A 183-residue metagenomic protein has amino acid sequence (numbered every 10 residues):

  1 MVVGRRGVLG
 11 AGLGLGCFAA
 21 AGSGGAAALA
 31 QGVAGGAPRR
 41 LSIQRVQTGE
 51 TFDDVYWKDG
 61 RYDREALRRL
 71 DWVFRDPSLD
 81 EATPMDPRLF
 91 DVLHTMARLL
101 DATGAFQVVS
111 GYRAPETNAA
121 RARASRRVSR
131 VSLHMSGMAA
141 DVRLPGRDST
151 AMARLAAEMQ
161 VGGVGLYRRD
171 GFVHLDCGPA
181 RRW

Functional and structural regions predicted by a protein language model:
M1-A19, S23: N-terminal secretory signal peptides and thylakoid transit peptides that target proteins across membranes
A20-D54: C-terminal segment of N-terminal export signals and the immediately downstream linker at the start of the mature
R39-Q44, R127-W183: Catalytic cores and adjacent binding grooves of peptidoglycan-active enzymes
R45-Q47, Y56-K58, S110-Y112, L144-G146 (+1 more regions): A mature extracytoplasmic/lumenal domain signature
V46, V73, V92-T103, A124-R127 (+2 more regions): Structured segments of extracytoplasmic/periplasmic soluble domains in secreted or envelope-associated proteins
D59-V109: Active-site acidic/histidine clusters and adjacent loop/turn architecture that either coordinate catalytic ions
A105-A119: Acidic helix-start/capping segments at beta-turn-to-alpha-helix junctions
E116-S132: Charged, often glycine-rich, active-site loop that binds/positions anionic groups
